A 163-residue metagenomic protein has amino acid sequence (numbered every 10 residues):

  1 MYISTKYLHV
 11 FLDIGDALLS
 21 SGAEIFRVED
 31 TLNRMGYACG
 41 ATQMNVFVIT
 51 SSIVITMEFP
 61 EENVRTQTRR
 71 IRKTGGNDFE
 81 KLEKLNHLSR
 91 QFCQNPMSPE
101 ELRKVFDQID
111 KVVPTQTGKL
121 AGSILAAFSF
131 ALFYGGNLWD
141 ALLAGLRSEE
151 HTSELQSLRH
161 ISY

Functional and structural regions predicted by a protein language model:
M1-M97: Soluble N-terminal domains of membrane-associated systems
S52-T56, N63, P114, A141 (+1 more regions): Residues in flexible loops and secondary-structure boundaries
D78, P114-T115, Y163: Secondary-structure junction/capping motif
H87-R90, K104-K111: Short amphipathic alpha-helical coupling elements at transmembrane boundaries
M97-K104, Y134-G136: N-terminal loops that bind phosphate or other acidic moieties and the adjacent beta-alpha structural core
D107-S153: Internal active-site segments that recognize and position negatively charged phosphoryl groups and nucleotide moieties
H151-Y163: Single conserved hydrophobic/aromatic residue that forms the stacking wall/gate of nucleotide- or nucleobase-binding
